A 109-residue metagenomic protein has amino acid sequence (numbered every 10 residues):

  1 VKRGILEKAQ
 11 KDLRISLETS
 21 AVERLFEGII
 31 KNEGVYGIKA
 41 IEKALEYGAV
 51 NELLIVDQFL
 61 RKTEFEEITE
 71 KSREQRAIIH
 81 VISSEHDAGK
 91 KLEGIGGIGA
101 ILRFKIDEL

Functional and structural regions predicted by a protein language model:
V1-L109: Terminal alpha-helical anchor/extension segments at protein ends
